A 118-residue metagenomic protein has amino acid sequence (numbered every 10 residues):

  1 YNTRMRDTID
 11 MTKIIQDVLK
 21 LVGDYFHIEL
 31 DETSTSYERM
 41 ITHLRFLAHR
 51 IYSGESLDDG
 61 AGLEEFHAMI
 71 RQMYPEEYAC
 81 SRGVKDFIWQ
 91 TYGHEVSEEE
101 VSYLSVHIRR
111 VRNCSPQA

Functional and structural regions predicted by a protein language model:
Y1-A118: A cross-family "folded-core" feature that marks the main globular domain of proteins
